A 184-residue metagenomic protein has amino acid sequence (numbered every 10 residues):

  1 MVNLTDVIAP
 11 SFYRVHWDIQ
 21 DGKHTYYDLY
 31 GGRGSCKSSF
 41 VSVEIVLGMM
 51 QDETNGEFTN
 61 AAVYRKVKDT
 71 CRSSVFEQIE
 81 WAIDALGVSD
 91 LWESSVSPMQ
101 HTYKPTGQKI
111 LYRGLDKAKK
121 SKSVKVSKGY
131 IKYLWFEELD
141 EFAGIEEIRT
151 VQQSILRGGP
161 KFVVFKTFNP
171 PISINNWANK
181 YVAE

Functional and structural regions predicted by a protein language model:
M1-E184: Phosphate/NTP-binding elements of NTP-utilizing enzymes
